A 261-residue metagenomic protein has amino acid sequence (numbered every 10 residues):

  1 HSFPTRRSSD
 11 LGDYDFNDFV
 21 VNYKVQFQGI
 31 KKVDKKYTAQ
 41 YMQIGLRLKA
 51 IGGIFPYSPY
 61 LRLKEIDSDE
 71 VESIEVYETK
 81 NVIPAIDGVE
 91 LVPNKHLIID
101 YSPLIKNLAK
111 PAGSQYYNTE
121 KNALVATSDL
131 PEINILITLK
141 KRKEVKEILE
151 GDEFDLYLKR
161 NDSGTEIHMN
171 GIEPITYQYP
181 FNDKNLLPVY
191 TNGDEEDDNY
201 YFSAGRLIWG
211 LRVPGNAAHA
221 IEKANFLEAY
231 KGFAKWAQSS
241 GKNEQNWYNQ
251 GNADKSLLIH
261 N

Functional and structural regions predicted by a protein language model:
H1-S8: Short, small-residue-biased leader/transition segments that mark boundaries at the very start of proteins
T5, Y14-V20: Short acidic, low-complexity intrinsically disordered linear motifs used for protein-protein interactions
L11-F16, Q28-Y41: Short, solvent-exposed beta-strand/turn "edge" segments of beta-rich domains on protein surfaces
D18-V20, Y41-G45, E132-N134: Intrinsic-disorder/low-complexity, polar/charged segments enriched in Ser/Thr/Lys/Arg/Asp/Glu/Gln
Y23, Y37-A50: Short, well-ordered beta-strand segments enriched in hydrophobic/aromatic residues
V25-G29, L48-G52, E65-D67: Beta-strand elements of well-folded, non-transmembrane domains
G53-H96, D152-E166: Extended low-complexity, serine/threonine- and proline-enriched intrinsically disordered segments
E90, H96, S102-N261: A eukaryote-biased signal for long
